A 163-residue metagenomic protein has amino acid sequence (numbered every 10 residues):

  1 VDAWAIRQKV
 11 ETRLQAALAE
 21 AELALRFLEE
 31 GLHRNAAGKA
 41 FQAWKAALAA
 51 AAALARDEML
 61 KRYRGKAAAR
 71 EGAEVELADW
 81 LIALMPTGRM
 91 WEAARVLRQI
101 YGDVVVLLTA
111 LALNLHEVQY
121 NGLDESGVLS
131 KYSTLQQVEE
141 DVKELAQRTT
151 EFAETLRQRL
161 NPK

Functional and structural regions predicted by a protein language model:
V1-H33: Charged alpha-helical initiation segments
R13, E20, L32, K39 (+3 more regions): Generic hydrophobic secondary-structure packing signal
R13-E20, A46, L145-R148, F152: Amphipathic, well-ordered alpha-helical segments in soluble domains
A24, A43, A50-A51, D57-E58 (+1 more regions): Alpha-helical solenoid scaffolds that mediate protein-protein interactions, centered on TPR/SEL1-like repeats but also
E29-R34, K131, L135: Alpha-helical rod/repeat scaffolding segments in eukaryotic adaptors/tethers and long-chain four-helix cytokines
A36-A37, A43: Solenoid-repeat scaffolds in large eukaryotic assemblies
E58-K163: Long, charged low-complexity segments
